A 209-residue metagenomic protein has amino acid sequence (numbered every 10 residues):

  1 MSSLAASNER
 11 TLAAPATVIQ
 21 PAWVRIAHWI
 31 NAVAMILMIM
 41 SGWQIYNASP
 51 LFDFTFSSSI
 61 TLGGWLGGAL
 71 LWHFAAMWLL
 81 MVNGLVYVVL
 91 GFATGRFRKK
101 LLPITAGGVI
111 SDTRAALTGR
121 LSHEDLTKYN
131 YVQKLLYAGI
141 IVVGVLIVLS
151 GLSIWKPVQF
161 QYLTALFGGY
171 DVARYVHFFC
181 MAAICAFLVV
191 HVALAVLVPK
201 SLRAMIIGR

Functional and structural regions predicted by a protein language model:
M1-R209: Membrane-embedded alpha-helical bundles that constitute the cytochrome b-like, heme-associated redox core of multi-pass
